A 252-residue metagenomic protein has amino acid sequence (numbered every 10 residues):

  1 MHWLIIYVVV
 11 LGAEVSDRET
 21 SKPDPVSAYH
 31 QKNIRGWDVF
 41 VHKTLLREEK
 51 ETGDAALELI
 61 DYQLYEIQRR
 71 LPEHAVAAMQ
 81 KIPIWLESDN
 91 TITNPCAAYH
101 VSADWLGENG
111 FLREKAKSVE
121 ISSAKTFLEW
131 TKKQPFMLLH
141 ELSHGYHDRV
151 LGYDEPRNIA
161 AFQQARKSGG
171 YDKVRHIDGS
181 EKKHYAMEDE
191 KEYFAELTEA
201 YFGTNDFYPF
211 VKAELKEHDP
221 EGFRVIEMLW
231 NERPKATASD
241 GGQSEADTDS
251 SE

Functional and structural regions predicted by a protein language model:
M1-V8: Sec-dependent signal peptide recognition, specifically the positively charged N-region followed immediately by
V15-Q31: Short acidic, Pro/Gly- and aromatic-enriched capping/linker segments at domain boundaries
P25, D104-A116, S122-A124, L128 (+1 more regions): Metalloprotease/metallohydrolase-associated module, dominated by Zn2+-dependent proteases
S27-A28, K132-F136, H184: Alpha-helical hydrophobic/aromatic positions enriched in membrane-embedded helices and signal peptides
Q31-A55: Acidic/histidine-rich, surface-exposed loop or edge segments in extracytoplasmic proteins
G36, H147, A195: Divalent metal-coordination and catalytic microenvironments
L46, D89-I92, A200-F202: Short, solvent-exposed loop/turn segments at secondary-structure junctions
A56-K167, G222-F223: Acidic/His-rich structured neighborhood in mature extracellular/periplasmic domains
